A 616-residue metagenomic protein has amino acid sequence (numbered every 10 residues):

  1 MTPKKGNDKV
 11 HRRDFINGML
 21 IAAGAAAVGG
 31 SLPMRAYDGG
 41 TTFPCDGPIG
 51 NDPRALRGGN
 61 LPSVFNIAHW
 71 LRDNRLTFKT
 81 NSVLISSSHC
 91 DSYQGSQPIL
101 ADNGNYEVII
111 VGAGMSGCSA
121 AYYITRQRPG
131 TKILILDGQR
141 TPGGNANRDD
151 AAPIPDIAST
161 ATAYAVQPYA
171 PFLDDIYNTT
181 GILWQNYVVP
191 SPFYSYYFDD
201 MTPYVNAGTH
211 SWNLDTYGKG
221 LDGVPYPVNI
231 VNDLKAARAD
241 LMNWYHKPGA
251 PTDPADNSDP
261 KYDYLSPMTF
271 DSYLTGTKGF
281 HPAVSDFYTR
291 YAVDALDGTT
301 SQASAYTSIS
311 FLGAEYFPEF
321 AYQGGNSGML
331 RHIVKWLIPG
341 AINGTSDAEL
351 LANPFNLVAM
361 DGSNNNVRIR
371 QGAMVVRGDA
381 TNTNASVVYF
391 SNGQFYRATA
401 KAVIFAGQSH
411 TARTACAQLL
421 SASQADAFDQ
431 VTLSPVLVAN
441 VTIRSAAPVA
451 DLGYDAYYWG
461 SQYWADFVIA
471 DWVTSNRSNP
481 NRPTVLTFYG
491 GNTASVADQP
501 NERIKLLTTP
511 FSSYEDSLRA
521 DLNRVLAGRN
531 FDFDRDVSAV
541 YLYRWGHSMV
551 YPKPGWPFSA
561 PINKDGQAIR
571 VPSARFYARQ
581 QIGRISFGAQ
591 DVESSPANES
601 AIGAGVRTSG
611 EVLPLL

Functional and structural regions predicted by a protein language model:
M1-H11, Y37: N-terminal secretory signal peptides
D14-Y37: N-terminal export signals
T42-Q97, G208, F390, T442 (+1 more regions): Conserved flavin/dinucleotide-binding core of flavoenzymes
L56-N60, V64-N66, W70-R72, Q94-G249: N-terminal glycine-rich phosphate/pyrophosphate-binding loop and immediately adjacent elements
E107-S119, Y123, L136-Q139, A402-S409 (+4 more regions): Conserved beta-strand->loop/alpha-helix structural units within folded catalytic cores of enzymes with alpha/beta
A158-Q167, D256-Y262, E315-G324, A425-T432 (+2 more regions): Active-site rim elements
H246-A373: Active-site/ligand-binding neighborhood in enzyme catalytic cores
Q371-L486, G491-A494: Mid-domain catalytic core of redox enzymes that form a hydrophobic substrate pocket/lid adjacent to a catalytic redox
